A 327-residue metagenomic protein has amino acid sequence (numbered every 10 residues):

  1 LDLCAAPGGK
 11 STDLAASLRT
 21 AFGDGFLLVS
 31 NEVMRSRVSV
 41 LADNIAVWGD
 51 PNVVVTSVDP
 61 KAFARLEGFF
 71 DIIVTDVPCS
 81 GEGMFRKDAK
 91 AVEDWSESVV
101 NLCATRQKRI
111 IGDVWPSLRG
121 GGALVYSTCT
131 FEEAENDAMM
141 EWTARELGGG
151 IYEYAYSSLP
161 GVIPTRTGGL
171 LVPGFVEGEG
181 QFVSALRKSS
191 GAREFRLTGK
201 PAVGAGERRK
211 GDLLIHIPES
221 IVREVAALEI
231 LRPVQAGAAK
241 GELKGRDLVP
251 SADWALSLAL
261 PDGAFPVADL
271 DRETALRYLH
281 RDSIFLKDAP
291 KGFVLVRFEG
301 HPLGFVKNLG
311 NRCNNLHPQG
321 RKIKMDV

Functional and structural regions predicted by a protein language model:
L1-A6: Conserved class I S-adenosyl-L-methionine
P7-G23: Conserved SAM-binding loop of SAM-dependent methyltransferases across substrates and taxa, primarily the Class I
G23, L118-G120: Helix-to-beta-strand junctions that scaffold the AdoMet/dcAdoMet cofactor pocket in Class I SAM-dependent enzymes
L27-E32: Conserved SAM-binding motif I beta-strand of class I
V33-G68, T75: S-adenosyl-L-methionine
S36, D71-D113, C129-D137, A155-S158: Mobile active-site "lid"/loop adjacent to the S-adenosyl-L-methionine
F70, A123-Y126, F131-H216, S220-V222: Class I S-adenosyl-L-methionine
E179-F182, S189-V327: Polybasic, low-complexity RNA-engagement segments
